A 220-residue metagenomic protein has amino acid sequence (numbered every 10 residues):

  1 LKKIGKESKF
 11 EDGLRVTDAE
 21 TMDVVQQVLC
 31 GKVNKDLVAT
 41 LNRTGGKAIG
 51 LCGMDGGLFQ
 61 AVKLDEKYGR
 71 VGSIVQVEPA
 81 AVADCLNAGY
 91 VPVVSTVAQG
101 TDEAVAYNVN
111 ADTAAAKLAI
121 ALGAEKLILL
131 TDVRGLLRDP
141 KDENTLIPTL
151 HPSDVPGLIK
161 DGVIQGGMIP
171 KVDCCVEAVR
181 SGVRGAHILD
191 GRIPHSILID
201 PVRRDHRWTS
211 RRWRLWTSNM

Functional and structural regions predicted by a protein language model:
L1-R192, L198-I199, D205, R211-M220: Nucleotide/pyrophosphate-binding catalytic subdomain
